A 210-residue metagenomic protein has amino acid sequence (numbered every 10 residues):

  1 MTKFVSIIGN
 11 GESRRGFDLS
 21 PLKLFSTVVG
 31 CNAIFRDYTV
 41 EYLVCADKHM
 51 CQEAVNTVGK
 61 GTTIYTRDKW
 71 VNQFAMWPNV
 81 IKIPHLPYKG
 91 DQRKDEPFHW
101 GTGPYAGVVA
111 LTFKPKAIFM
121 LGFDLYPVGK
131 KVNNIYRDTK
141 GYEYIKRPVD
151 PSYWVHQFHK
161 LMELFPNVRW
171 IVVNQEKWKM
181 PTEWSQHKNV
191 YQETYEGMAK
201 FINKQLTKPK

Functional and structural regions predicted by a protein language model:
M1-K210: Metal-ion/cofactor- or nucleotide/acyl-coenzyme-handling active-site neighborhoods
